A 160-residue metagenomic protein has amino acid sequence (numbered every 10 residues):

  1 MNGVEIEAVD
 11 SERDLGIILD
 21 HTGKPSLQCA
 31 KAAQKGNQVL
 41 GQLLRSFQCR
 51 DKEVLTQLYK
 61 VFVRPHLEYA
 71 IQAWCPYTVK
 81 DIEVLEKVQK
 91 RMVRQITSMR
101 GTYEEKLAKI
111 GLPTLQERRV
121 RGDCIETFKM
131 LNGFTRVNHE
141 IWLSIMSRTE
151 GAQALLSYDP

Functional and structural regions predicted by a protein language model:
M1-P160: Hydrophobic/basic alpha-helical segments
